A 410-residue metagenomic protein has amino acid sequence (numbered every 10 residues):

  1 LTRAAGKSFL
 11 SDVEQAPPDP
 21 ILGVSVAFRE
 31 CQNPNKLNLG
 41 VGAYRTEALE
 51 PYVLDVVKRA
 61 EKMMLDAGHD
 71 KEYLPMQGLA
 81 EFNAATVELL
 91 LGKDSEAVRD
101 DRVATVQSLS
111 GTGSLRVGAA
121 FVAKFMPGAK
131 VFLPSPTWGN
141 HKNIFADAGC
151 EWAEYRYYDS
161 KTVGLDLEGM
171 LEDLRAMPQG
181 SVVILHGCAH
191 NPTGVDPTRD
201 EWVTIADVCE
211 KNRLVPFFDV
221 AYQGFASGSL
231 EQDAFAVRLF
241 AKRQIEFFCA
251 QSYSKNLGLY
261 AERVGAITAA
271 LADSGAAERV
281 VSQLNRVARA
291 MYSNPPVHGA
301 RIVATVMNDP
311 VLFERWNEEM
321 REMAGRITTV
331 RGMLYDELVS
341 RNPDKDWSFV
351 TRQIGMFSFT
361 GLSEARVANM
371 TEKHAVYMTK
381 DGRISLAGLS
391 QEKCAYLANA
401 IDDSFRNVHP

Functional and structural regions predicted by a protein language model:
R3-G78, A85-E88, A290, P296 (+2 more regions): N-terminal "arm"/small-domain region of PLP-dependent enzymes with the aminotransferase-like
K36-N38, P75, W347-R352, Y377-T379: Short beta-strand
L39, W152, P216, F247 (+1 more regions): Hydrophobic beta-strand scaffold residues
K58, K62-K211, G224-F225, E231-R238 (+3 more regions): Conserved core of the PLP fold type I
V220-A221: Conserved Walker B
A234-R279, Q283: Active-site PLP attachment segment
V281-A300, V306-Y335: Structural signature of PLP-dependent enzymes
R315-K373: Conserved PLP-binding catalytic core of the aspartate aminotransferase-like
